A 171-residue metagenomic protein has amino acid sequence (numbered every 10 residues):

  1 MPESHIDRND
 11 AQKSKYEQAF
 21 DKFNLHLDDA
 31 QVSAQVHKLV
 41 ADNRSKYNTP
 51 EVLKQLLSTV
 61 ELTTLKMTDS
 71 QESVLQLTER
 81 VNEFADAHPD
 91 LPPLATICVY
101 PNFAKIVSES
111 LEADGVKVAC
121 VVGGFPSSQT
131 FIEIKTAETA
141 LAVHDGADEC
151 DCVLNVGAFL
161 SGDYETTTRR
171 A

Functional and structural regions predicted by a protein language model:
M1-S58: Charged, compositionally biased N-terminal leader segments and the immediate start of the first structured element
N43-T59, M67-P92, N102-A171: Alpha/beta enzyme core
T96-Y100: Extended hydrophobic secondary-structure segments that form protein cores and membrane-embedded regions
